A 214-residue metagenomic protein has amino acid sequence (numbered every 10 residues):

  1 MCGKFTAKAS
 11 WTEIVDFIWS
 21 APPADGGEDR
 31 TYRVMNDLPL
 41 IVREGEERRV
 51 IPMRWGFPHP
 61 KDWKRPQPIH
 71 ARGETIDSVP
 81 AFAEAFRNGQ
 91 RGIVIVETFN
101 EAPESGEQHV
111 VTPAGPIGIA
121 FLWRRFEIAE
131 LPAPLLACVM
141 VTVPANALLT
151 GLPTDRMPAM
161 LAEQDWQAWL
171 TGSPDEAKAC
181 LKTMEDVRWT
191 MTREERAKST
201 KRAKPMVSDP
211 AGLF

Functional and structural regions predicted by a protein language model:
M1-F214: Short linear sequence motif anchored by a di-proline
